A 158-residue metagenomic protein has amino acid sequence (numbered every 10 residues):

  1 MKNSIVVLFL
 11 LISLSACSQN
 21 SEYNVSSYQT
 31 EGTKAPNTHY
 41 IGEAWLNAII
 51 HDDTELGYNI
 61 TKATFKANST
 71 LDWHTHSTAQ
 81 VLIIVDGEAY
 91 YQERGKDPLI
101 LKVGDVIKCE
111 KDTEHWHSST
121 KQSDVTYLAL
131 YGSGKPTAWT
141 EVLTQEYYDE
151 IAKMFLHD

Functional and structural regions predicted by a protein language model:
S4-L14: Sec-dependent N-terminal signal peptides
C17-G57, A138-D158: A short, N-terminal "cap"/entry segment at the start of jelly-roll beta-barrel domains of the cupin/DSBH fold
N59-H76: Conserved short histidine dyad/triad with adjacent acidic residue
W73, Y91-Q92, E114-T120: Short beta-strand His + acidic residue motifs that chelate non-heme Fe in jelly-roll/DSBH and cupin folds
H76-Y90, R94-G95: Glycine- and acidic-residue-biased ligand/ion/polar-headgroup-sensing regions
G95-D112: Short acidic-glycine-tyrosine-enriched beta hairpin
Q122-E141: A short hydrophobic beta-strand segment most commonly corresponding to one strand of the jelly-roll/cupin
